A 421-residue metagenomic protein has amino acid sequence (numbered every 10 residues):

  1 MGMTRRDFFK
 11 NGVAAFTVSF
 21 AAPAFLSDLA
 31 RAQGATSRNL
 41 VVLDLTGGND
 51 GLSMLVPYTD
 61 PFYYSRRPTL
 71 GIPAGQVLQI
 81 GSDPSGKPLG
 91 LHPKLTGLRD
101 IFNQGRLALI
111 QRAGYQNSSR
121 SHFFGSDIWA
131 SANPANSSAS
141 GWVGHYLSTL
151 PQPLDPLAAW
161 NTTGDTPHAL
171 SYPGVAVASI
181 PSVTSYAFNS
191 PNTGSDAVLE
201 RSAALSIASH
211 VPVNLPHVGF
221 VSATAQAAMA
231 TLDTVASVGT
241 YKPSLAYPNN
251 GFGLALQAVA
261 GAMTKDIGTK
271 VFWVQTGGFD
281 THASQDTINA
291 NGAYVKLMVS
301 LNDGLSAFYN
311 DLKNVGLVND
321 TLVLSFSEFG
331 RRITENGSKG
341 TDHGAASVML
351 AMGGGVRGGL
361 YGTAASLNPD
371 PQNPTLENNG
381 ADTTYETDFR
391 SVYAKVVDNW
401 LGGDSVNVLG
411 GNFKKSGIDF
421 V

Functional and structural regions predicted by a protein language model:
M1-V315, T334, A351-V421: Feature for exported/extracytoplasmic and membrane-associated proteins, marking the mature portion
V41-D44, L322-F329: Short, functionally critical alpha-helical segments immediately adjacent to catalytic or ligand/cofactor-binding
L317-N319: Glycine-rich, charge-dense phosphate/pyrophosphate-binding loop(s) and the adjacent flexible "lid"/catalytic subdomain
S327-G359: Histidine-centered active-site microenvironments of extracellular/periplasmic hydrolases and transferases
